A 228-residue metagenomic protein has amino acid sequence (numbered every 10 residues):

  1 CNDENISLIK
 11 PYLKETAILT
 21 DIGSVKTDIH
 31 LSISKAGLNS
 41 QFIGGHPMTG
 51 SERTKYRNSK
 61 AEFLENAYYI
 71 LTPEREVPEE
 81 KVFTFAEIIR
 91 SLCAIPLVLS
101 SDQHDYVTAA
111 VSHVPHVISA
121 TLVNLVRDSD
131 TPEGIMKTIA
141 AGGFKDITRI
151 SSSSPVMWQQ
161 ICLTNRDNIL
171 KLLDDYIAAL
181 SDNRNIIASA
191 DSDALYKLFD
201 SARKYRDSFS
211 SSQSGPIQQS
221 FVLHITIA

Functional and structural regions predicted by a protein language model:
N2: N-terminal glycine/serine-rich phosphate-binding loop of ATP-dependent small-molecule kinases, especially carbohydrate
S7-Y56: Rossmann-like NAD(P)(H) cofactor-binding subdomain of soluble oxidoreductases
L19-T20, Y68-T72, H224: Short glycine-rich or small-residue beta-strand-to-loop segments that form or flank ligand, phosphate, metal/Fe-S
Q41-P78: Active-site capping/gating segments
F63-I150: Internal alpha-helical scaffold of NAD(P)-dependent oxidoreductase catalytic cores
P132-S201: Interdomain hinge/lid region at the active-site interface of Rossmann-like NAD(P)-dependent oxidoreductases
R206: Long, contiguous binding/interaction regions
S211-A228: A conserved regulatory-domain signal marking ACT and ACT-like small-molecule sensing domains and adjacent regulatory
